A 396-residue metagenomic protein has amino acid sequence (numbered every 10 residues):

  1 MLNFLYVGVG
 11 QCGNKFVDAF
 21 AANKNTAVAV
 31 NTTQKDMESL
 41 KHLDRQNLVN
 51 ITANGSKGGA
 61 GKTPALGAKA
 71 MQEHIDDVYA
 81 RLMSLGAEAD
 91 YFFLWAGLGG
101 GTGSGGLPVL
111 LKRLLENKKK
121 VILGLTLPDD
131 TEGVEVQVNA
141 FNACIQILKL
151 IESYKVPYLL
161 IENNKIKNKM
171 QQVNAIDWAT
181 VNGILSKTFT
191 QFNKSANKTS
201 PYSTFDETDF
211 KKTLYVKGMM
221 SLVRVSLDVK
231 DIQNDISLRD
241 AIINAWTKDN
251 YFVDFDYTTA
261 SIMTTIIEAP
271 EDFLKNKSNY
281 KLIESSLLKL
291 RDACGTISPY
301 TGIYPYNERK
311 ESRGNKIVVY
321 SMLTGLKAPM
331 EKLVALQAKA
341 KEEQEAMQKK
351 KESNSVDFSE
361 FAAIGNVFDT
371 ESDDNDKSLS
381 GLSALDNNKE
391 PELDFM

Functional and structural regions predicted by a protein language model:
M1-M396: Tubulin/FtsZ superfamily GTPase core signature
